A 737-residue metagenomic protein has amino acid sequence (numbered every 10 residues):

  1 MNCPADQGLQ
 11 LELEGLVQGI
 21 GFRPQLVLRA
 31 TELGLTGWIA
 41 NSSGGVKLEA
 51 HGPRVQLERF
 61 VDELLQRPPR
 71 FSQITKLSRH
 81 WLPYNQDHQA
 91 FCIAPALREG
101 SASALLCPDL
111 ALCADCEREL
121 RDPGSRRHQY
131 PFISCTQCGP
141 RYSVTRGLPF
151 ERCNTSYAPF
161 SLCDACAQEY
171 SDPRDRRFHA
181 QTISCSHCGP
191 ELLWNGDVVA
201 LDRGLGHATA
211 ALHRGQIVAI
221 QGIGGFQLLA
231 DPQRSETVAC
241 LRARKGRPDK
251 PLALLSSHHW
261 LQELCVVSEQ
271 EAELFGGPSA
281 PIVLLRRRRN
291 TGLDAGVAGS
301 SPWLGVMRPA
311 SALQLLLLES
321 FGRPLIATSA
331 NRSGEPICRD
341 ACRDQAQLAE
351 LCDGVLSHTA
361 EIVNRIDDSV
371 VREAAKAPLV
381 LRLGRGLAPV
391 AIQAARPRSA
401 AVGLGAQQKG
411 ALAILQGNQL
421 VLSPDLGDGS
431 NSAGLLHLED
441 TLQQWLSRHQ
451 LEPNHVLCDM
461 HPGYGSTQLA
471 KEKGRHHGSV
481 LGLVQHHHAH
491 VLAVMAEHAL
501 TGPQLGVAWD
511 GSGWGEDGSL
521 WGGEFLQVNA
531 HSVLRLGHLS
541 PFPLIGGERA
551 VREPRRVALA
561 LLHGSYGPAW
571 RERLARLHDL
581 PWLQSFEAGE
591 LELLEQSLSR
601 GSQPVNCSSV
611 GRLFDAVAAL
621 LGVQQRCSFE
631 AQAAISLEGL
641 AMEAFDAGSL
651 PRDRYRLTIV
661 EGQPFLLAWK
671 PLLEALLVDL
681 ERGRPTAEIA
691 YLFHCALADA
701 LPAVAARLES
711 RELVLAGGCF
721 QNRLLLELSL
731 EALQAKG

Functional and structural regions predicted by a protein language model:
M1-T182, S186, L193: Intrinsically disordered, low-complexity, mixed-charge
R67, E169, E319-R396, S602 (+1 more regions): Internal gly/pro-rich beta-alpha loop/helix module that stabilizes soluble enzyme cofactors or their anionic handles
W81, I217, G225-R287: A phosphate-binding glycine/aspartate-rich beta-alpha loop in the early core of alpha/beta enzymes
F178, T182, G189-E191, Q408-Q444 (+2 more regions): A contiguous, well-structured pocket-lining segment that forms one wall/lid of small-molecule binding clefts in soluble
I217-P232, L325-P336, D510-L520, G601-Q624: Conserved phosphate/anionic-ligand binding catalytic regions in large, soluble enzymes, centered on
E263-V267, I337-D344, D368-S369, G386-A401 (+1 more regions): Conserved phosphate-binding catalytic cores of ATP/NTP-utilizing and phosphoryl-transfer enzymes
M460-G465, E712-L730: Glycine-rich phosphate-binding loops at beta-strand->alpha-helix junctions
M495-G564, P568, H578-D579, S599 (+4 more regions): Active-site histidine-anchored catalytic micro-motif
